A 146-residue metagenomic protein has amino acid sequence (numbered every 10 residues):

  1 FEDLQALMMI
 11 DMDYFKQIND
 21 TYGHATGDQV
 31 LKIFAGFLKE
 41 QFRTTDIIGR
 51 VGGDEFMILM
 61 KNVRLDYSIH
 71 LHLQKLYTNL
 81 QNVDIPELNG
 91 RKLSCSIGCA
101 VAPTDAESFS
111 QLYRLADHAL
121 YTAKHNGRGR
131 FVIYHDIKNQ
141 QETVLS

Functional and structural regions predicted by a protein language model:
F1-A6, D13-R43, G49-G53, M57-I58 (+3 more regions): Conserved long alpha-helical elements within nucleotide-processing catalytic cores of c-di-GMP signaling and class III
L7, F56, C95-C99: A structural signal for short, well-ordered beta-strand segments
L7, L88-N89, F131-Y134: Short, hydrophobic secondary-structure boundary micro-motifs
D20, H24, K61, I85 (+2 more regions): Short, conserved catalytic or interaction motifs in soluble domains
R50, T78-S96, K124: Catalytic core regions of nucleotide second-messenger enzymes
N62, C99-P103: PAS-family sensory domains and close relatives that share small-molecule sensor folds
H70, Q74, A102-S146: Catalytic-core segments of nucleotide cyclases and related cyclic-nucleotide turnover enzymes
